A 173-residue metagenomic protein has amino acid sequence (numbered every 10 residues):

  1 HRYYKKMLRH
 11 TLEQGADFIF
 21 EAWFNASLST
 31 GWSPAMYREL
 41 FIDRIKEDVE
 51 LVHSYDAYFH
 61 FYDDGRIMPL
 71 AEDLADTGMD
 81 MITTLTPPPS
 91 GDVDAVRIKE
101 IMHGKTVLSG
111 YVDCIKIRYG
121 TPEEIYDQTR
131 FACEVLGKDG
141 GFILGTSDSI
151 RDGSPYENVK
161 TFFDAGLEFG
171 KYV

Functional and structural regions predicted by a protein language model:
H1-V173: Active-site loop segments of alpha/beta catalytic cores
